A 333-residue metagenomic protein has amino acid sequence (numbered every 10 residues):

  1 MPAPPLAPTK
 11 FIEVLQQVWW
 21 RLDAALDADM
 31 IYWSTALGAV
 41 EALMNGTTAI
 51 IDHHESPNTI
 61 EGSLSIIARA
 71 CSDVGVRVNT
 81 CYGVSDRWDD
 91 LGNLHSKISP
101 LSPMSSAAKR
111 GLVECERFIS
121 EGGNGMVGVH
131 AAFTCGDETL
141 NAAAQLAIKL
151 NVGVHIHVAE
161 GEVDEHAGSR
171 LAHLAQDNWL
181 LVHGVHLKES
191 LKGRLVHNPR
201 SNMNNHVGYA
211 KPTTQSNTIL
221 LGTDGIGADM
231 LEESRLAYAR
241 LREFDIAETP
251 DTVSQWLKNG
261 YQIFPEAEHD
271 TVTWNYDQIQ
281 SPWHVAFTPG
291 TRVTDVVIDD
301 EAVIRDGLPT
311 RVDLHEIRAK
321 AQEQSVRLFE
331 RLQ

Functional and structural regions predicted by a protein language model:
P2-W33, R87-A108, E162-W179, E189-R194 (+2 more regions): Active-site gating loops and adjacent loop-to-helix segments of metal-dependent hydrolytic enzymes
A3-R77, R110-E121, Q322-Q324, E330: Alpha-helical scaffold segments that flank or form the walls of functional sites
G46, C71, V127, H157 (+5 more regions): Divalent metal-coordination and catalytic microenvironments
T48, G75-R77, G153, R194 (+1 more regions): Residue-level detector of anion-binding/catalytic polar loops
H53-I60, G128-F133, S201, D251: Conserved short loop/turn motifs at secondary-structure junctions
G62-L180, G184-H186: Metal-coordinating catalytic core of metallo-dependent amide/deamination hydrolases
R170-Q278, A286-T288: Active-site-adjacent C-terminal substructures of enzyme catalytic domains
L257-Q333: Active-site microenvironment of metallo-dependent hydrolases
